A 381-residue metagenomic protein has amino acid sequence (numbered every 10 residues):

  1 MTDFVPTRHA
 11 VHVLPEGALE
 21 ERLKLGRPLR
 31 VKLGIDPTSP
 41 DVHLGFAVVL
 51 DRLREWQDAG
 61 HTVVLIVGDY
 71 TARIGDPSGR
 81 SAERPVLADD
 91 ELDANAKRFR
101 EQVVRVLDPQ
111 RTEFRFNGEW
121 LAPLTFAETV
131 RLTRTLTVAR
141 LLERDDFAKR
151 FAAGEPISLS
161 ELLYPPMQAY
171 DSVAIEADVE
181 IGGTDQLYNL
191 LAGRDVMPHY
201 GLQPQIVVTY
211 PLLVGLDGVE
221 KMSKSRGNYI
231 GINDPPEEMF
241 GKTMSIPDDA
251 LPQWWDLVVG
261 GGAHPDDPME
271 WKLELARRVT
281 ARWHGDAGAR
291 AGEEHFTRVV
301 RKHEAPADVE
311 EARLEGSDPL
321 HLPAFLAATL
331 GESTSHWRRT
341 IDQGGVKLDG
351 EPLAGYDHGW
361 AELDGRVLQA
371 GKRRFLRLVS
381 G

Functional and structural regions predicted by a protein language model:
M1-L25: N- or domain-start disorder-to-order transition segments that initiate the globular core
R8, P85-T209, L216: Divalent-metal (Mg2+/Mn2+/Ca2+)-assisted nucleotide/phosphate chemistry catalytic cores
E16-P77, I181-L187, G193: N-terminal catalytic cores of NTP/NDP-binding nucleotidyl/phosphoryl-transfer enzymes
S39-P40, A72-I74, A122-L124, V214-D217 (+1 more regions): Flexible loop/turn segments at secondary-structure boundaries
V49-W56, P166, N189-V196, W254 (+2 more regions): Buried hydrophobic packing segments
R54-L107: Well-ordered mid-protein domain cores that form the structural environment of catalytic cofactors
G75-G79, L124-V130, G218-M222: Short acidic, glycine/serine/threonine-rich loops at helix termini
M197-G381: Conserved nucleotide- and phosphate/pyrophosphate-binding catalytic cores in adenylate/nucleotidyl-handling enzymes
